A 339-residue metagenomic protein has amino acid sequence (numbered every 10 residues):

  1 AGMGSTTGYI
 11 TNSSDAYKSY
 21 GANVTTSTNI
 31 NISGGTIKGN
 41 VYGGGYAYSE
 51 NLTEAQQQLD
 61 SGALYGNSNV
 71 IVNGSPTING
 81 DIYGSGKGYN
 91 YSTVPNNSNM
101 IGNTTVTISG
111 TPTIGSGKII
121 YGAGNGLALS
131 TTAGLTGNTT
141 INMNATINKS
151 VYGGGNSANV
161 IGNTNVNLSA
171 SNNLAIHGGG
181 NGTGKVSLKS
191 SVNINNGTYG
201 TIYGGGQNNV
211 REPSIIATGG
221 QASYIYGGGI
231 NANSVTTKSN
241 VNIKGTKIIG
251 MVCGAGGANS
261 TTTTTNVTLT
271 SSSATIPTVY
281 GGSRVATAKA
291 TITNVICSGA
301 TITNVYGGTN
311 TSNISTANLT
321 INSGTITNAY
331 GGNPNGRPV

Functional and structural regions predicted by a protein language model:
A1-N40, Y46-D81, K87-S150, N156-A175 (+6 more regions): Surface-exposed loop/turn motifs in large extracellular/passenger domains
